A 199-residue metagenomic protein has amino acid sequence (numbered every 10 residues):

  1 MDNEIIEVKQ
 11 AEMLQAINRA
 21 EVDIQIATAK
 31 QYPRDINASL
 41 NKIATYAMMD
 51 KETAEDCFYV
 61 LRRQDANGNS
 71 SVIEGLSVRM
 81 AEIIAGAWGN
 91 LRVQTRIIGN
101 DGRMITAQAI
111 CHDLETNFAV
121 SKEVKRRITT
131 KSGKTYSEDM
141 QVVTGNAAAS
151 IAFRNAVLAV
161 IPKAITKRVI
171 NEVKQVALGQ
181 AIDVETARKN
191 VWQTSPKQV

Functional and structural regions predicted by a protein language model:
M1-I105, I110-V199: Polyanion-binding surfaces on beta-sheet-dominated domains and ring/shell assemblies
